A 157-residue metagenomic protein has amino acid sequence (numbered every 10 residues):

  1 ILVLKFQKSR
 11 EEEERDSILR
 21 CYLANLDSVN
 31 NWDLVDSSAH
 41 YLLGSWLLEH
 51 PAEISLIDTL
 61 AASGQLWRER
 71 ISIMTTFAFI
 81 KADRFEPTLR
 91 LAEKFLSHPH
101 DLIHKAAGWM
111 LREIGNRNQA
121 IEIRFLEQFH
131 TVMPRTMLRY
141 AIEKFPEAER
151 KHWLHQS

Functional and structural regions predicted by a protein language model:
I1-S157: Alpha-helical scaffold domains
